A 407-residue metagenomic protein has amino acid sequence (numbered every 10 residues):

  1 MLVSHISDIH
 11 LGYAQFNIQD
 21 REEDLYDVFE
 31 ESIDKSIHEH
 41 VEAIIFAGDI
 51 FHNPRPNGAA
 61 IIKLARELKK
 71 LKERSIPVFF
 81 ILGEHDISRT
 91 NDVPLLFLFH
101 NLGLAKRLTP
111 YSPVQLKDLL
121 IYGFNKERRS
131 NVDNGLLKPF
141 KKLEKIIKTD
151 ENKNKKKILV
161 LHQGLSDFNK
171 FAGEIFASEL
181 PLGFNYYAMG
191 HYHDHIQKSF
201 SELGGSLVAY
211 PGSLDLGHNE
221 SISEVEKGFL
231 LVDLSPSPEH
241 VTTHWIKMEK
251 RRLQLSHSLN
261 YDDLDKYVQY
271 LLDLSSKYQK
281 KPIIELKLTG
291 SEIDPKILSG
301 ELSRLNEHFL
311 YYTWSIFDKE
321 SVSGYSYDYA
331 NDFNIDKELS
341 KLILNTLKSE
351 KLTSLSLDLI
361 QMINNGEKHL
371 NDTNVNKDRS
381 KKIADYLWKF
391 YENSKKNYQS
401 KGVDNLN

Functional and structural regions predicted by a protein language model:
M1-E23, L216, K227-R251: Domain-start "cap" segments at the beginnings of catalytic or binding domains
M1-E67, N374-K381, V403-N407: N-terminal active-site segment of His-dependent metallophosphoesterases
L2, H40-V41, L120, G183 (+2 more regions): Short loop/turn motifs at secondary-structure junctions
H5, F46, F80, L159 (+1 more regions): Structural beta-sheet core signal
N17, A43, P54-D233, H240: His/Asp/Glu-rich metal-coordinating catalytic cores of metallo-dependent phosphodiesterases/hydrolases acting on
Q19-D20, H52, L120-R128, E249-K266: Acidic/glycine-enriched edge-of-secondary-structure segments
S36-H40, T149-N154, K277-Q279: Glycine-rich phosphate-binding loop signature in dinucleotide/nucleotide-binding domains
E239-N407: Accessory, non-catalytic peripheral segments of nucleic-acid enzymes
